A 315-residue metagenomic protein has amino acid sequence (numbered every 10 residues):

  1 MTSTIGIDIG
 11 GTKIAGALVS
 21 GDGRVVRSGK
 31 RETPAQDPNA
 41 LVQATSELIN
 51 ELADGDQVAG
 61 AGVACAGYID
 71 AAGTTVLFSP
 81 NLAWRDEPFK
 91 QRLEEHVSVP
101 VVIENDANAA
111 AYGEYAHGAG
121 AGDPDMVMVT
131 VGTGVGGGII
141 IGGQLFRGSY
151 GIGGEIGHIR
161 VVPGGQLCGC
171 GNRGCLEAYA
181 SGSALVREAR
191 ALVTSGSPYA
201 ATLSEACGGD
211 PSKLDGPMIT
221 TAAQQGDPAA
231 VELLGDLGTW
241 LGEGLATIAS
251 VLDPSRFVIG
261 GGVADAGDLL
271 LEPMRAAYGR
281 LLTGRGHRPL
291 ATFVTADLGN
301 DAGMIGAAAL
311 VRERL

Functional and structural regions predicted by a protein language model:
M1-G60, D70-T75, K90-V99, G113-D123 (+2 more regions): ATP-binding/phosphotransfer module of carbohydrate and carboxylate kinases, centering on a glycine-rich
D8, G62-A66, E104, M128-G134 (+1 more regions): Short beta-strand segments
K13, A107-A109, T133-G136, P163: Conserved A3 ("GATE") glycine/threonine-rich loop of ANL adenylate-forming enzymes
V26, I139-E155: Short, charged low-complexity linear segments at domain edges
G29-R31, P80, S149: Short hydrophobic alpha-helix segments
E32-P34, W84, G153-E155: A short acidic/small-residue loop/turn micro-motif
T74-R85: A charged helix-plus-loop insertion that forms the helical arch/lid used to bind and gate nucleic-acid substrates
V102-N108, Y112: Glycine/small-residue-rich loop that forms an oxyanion/phosphate-binding "nest" at active or ligand-binding sites
